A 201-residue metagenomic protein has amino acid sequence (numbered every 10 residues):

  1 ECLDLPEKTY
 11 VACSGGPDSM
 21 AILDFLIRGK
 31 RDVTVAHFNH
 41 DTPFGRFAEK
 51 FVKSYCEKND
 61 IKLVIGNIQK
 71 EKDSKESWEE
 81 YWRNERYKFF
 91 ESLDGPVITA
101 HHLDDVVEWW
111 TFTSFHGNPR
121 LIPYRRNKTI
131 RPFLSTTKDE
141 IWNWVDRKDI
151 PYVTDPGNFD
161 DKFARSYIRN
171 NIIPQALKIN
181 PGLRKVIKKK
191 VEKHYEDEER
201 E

Functional and structural regions predicted by a protein language model:
E1-N171: Core alpha/beta nucleotide-donor-binding catalytic domains of modification enzymes
K162-E201: ATP/NTP-dependent adenylation/nucleotidyl-transfer catalytic domains that generate, transfer, or process NMP-activated
